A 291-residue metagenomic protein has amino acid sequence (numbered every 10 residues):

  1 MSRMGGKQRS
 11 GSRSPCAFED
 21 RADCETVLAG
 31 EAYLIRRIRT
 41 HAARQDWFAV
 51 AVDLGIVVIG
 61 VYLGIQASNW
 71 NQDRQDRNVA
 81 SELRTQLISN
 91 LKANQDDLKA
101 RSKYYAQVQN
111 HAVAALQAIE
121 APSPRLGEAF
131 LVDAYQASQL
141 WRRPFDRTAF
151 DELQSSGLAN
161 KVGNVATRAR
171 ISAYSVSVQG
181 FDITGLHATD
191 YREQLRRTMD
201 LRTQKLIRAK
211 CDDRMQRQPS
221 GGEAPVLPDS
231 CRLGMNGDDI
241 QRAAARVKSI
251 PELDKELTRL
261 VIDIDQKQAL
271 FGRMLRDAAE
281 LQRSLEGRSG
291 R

Functional and structural regions predicted by a protein language model:
S2-F48, Y62, N69-R291: Long, hydrophobic alpha-helical segments that serve as membrane-spanning/inserting helices
A51-Q66: Hydrophobic membrane-insertion alpha-helices, especially the h-region of bacterial N-terminal signal peptides
